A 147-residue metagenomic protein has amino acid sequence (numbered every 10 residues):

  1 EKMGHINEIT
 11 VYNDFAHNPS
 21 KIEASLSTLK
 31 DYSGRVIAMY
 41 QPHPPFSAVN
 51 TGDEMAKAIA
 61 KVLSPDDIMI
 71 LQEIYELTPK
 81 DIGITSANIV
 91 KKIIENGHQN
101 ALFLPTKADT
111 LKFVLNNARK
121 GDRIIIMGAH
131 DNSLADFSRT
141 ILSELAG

Functional and structural regions predicted by a protein language model:
E1-G147: ATP-dependent carboxylate-amine ligase
